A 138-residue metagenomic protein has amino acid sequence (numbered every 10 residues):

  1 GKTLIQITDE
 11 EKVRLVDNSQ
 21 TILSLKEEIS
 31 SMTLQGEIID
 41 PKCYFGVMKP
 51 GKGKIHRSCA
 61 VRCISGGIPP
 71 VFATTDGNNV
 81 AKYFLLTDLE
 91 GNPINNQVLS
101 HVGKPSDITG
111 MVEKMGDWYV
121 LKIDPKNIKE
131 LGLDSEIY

Functional and structural regions predicted by a protein language model:
G1-Y138: OB-fold and OB-like single-stranded nucleic-acid-recognition modules and their adjacent interaction interfaces
